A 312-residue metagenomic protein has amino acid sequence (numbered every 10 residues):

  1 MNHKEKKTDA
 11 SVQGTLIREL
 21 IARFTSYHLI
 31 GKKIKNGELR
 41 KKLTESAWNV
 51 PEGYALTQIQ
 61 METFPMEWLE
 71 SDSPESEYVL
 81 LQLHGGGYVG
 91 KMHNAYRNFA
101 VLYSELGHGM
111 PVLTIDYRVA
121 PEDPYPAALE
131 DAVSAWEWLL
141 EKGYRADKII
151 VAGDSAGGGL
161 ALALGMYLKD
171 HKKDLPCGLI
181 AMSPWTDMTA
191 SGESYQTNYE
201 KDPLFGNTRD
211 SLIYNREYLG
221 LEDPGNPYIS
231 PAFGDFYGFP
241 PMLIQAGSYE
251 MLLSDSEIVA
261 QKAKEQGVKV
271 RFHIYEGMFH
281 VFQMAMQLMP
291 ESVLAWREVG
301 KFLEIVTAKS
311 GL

Functional and structural regions predicted by a protein language model:
N2-N49: Alpha-helical membrane-targeting segments
V12, L16, L20-S26, W48 (+1 more regions): Alpha/beta-hydrolase superfamily serine-hydrolase fold, recognizing
